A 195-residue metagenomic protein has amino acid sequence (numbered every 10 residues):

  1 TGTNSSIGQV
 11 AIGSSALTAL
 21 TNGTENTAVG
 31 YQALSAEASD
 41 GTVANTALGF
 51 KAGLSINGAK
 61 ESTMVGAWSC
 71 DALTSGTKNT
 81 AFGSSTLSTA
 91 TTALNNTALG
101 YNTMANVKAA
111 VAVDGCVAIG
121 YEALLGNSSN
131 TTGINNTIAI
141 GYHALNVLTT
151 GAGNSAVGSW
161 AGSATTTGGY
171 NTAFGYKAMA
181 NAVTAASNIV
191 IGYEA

Functional and structural regions predicted by a protein language model:
T1-A195: Glycine- and small/polar-enriched repetitive beta-structure motifs of secreted/surface proteins
